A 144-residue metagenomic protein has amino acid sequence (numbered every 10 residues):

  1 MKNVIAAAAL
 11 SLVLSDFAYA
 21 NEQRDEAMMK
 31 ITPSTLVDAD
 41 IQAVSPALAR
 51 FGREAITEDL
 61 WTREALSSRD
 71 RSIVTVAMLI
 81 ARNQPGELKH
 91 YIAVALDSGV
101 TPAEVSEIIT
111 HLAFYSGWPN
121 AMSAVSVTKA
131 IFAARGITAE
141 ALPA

Functional and structural regions predicted by a protein language model:
M1-A7: Sec-dependent signal peptide recognition, specifically the positively charged N-region followed immediately by
L10, F17-R69, A93, D97 (+1 more regions): Acidic, glycine/proline-rich low-complexity segments that act as flexible tails and inter-domain linkers
I41, S67, A81-P85, P102: Solvent-exposed, acidic/flexible segments
R71-L79, I108-I109: Short, structured motif recognition centered on aromatic/hydrophobic residues
A81, Y115-S116: Alpha-helical transition-metal enzyme core signature, strongest for iron centers
R82-K89, N120-M122: Short helix-capping/linker segments at secondary-structure and domain boundaries
K89-T110, I131: A cross-kingdom feature marking solvent-exposed beta-strand/loop segments within repeated, beta-rich binding/scaffold
H111, G117-M122: Substrate/cofactor-recognition hotspot
